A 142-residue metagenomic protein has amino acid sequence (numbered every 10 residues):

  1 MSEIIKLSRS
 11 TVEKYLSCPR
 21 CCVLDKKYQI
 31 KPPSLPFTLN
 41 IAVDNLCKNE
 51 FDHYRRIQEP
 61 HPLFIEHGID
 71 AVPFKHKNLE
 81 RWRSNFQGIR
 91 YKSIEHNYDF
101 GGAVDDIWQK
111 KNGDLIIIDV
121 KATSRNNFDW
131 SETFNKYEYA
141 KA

Functional and structural regions predicted by a protein language model:
M1-E59: Charged, glycine-rich intrinsically disordered N-terminal tails and low-complexity linkers that flank
K6-S17, G68, A103-I116: Phosphate-binding glycine-rich loops and adjacent basic patches that engage nucleotide phosphates, nucleic-acid
S8, D44-C47, H67, K75 (+2 more regions): Short linear sequence motifs
R20-L24, H76-K77, D119: Short hydrophobic/aromatic-rich motifs at helix boundaries and adjacent loops
K26-Q29, P36, I65, D129-F134: General "foldedness" signal
Y54-K75, I116, T123-W130: Short N-terminal secondary-structure initiator segments
P60-H96: A short acidic/basic microdomain associated with nuclease active sites
W82-A142: Mg2+/Mn2+-dependent nuclease catalytic core
